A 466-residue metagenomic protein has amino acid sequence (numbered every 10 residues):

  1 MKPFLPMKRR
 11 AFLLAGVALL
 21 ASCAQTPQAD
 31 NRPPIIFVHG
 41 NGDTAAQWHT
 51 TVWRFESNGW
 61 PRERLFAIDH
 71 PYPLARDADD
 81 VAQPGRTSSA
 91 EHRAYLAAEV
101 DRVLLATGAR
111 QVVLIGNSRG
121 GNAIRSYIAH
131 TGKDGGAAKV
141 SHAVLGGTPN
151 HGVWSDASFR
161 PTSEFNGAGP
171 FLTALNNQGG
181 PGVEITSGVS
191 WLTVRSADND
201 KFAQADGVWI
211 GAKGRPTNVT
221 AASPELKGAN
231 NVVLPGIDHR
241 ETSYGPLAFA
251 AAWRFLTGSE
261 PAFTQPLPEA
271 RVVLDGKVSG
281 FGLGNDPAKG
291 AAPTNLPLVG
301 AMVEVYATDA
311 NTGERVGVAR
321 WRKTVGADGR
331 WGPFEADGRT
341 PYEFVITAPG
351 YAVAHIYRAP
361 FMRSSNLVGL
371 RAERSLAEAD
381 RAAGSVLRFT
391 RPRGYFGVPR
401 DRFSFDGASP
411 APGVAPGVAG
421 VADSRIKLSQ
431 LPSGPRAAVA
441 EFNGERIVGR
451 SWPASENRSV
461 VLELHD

Functional and structural regions predicted by a protein language model:
M1-P6: N-terminal secretory signal peptides that target proteins for export/translocation
R9-L13: N-terminal export leaders
V17-A24: Hydrophobic h-region of N-terminal signal peptides that target proteins for export in Gram-negative bacteria
A24-I115, R119-A157, E260-V272, S279-D466: N-terminal non-catalytic accessory region
T44-A46, D80-G85, S89, R93-R110 (+1 more regions): Helical cap/lid subdomain of alpha/beta-hydrolase-fold lipid enzymes that gates access to the catalytic pocket
